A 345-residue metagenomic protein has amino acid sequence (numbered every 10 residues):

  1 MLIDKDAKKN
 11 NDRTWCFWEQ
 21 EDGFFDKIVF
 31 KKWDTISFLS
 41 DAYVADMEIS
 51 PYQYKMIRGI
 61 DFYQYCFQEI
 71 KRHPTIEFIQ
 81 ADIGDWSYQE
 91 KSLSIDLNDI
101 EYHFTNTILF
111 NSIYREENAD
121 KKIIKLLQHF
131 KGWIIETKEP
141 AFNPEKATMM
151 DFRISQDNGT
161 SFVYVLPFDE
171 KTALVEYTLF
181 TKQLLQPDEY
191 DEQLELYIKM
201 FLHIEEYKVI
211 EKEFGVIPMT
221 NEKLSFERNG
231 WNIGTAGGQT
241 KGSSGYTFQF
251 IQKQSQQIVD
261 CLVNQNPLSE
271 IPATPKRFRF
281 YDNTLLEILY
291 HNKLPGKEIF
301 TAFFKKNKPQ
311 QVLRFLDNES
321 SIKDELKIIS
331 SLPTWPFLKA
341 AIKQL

Functional and structural regions predicted by a protein language model:
M1-Y43, K131: N-terminal FAD cofactor-binding segment of flavoenzymes
K5, S112, A236: Residues immediately flanking
Y43, R58-E77: N-terminal Rossmann-like dinucleotide/flavin-binding domain of flavoprotein oxidoreductases that bind FAD/FMN
E48-F62: An N-terminal, globular interaction/scaffold subdomain
R72-E205, S225: Predominantly flavin-linked oxidoreductase catalytic cores and closely associated redox partners
I83, S155, T181-I258: FAD/FMN-dependent oxidoreductases across multiple families
Q256-L345: C-terminal helical "tail/cap" subdomain of flavin- and related membrane-associated enzymes
